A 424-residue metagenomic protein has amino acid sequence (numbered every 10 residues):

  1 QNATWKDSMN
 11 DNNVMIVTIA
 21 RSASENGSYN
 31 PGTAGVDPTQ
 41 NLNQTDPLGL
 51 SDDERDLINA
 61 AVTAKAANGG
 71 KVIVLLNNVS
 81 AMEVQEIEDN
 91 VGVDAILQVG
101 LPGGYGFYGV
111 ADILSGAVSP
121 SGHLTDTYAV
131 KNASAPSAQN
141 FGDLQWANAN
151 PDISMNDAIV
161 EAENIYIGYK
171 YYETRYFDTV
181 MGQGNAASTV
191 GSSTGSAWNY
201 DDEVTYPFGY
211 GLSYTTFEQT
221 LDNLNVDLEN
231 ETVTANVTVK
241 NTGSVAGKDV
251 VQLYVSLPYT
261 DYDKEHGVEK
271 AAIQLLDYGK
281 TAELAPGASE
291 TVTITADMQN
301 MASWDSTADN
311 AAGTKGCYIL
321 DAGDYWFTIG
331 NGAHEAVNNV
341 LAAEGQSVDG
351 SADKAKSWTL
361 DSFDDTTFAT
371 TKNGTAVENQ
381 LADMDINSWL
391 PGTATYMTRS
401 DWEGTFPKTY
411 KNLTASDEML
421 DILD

Functional and structural regions predicted by a protein language model:
Q1-D424: C-terminal non-catalytic regions of proteins with extracellular/luminal or membrane-system context
